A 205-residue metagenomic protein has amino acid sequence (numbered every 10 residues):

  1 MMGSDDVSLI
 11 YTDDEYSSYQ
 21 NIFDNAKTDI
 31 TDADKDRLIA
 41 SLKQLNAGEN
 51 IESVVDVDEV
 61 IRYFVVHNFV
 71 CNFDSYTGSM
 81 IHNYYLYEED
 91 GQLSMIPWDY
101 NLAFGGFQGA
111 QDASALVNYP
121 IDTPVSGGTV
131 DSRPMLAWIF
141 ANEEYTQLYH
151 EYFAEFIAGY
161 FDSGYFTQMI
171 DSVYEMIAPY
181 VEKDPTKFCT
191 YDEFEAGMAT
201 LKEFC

Functional and structural regions predicted by a protein language model:
M1-V70, I121: Internal "kinase-insert"/substrate-recognition segments embedded within catalytic cores of ATP-dependent enzymes
A26-D32, Y87-C205: C-terminal catalytic region of ATP-dependent kinase domains
S41, A47, V65, H82 (+2 more regions): Short, hydrophobic/aromatic alpha-helical segments in well-folded domains
L42-E49, N68, N72-F73, F153 (+3 more regions): Sec/Tat-exported extracytoplasmic proteins
G48-E49, Y63-V66, S75-Y76, M135 (+1 more regions): A short linear-motif detector with a strong N-terminal bias
S53-G106, C205: Active-site acidic catalytic loop and adjacent metal/ATP-binding pocket of ATP-dependent phosphoryl transfer enzymes
